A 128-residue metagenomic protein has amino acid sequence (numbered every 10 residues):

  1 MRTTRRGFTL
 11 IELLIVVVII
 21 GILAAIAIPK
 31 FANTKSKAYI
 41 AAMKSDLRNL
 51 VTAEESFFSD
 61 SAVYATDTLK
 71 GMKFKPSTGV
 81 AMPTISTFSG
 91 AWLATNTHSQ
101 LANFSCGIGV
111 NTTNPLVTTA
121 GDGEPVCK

Functional and structural regions predicted by a protein language model:
M1-R2, S56: Short, contiguous, well-ordered secondary-structure segments
R2-F31: N-terminal single-pass transmembrane signal-anchor helix
E12, A41-K44, G121-G123: Compositionally biased non-globular segments, especially hydrophobic aliphatic-rich helices of signal peptides
V17, K44, V51: Conserved catalytic core of two-component sensor histidine kinases
K30-L47: Aliphatic-rich helix starts adjacent to a transmembrane/signal segment
R48, T52-K128: Periplasmic/extracellular, small/polar-rich flexible segments of pilin-like filament-forming proteins
